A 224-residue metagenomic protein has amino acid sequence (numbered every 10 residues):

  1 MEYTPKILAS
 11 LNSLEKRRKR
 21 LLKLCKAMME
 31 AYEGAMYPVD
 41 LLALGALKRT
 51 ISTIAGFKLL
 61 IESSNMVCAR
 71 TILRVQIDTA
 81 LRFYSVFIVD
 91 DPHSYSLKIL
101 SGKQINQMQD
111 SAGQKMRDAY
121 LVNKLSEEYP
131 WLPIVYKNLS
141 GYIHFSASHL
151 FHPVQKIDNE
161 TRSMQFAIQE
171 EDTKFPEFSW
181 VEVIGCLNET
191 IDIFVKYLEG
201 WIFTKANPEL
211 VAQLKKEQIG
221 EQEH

Functional and structural regions predicted by a protein language model:
M1-L73, R82-F83, P92-H224: A cross-kingdom marker of C-terminal helix-rich interaction/assembly modules
Q76: Phosphate/anion-contacting hairpin/loop surfaces
